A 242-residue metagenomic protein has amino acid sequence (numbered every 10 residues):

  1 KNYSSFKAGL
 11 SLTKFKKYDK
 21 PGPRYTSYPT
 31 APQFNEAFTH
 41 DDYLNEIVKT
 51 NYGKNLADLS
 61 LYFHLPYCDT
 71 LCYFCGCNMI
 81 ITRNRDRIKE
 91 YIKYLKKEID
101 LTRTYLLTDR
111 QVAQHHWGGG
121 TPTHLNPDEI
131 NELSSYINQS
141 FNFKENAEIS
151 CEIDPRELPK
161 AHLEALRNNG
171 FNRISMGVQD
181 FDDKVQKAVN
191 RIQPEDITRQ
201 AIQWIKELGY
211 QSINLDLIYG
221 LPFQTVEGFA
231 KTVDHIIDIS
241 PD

Functional and structural regions predicted by a protein language model:
K1-L59, T108: Flexible, acidic/Gly-rich N-terminal and inter-domain linker regions that tether and position cofactor-handling modules
T30-Q33, L71, I80-I81: A short secondary-structure junction motif
L56, Y62, K206-L208: Alpha-helical hydrophobic/aromatic positions enriched in membrane-embedded helices and signal peptides
L59-S60, Q114: Structural motif
S60, Y73, I149: Divalent metal-dependent hydrolysis catalytic cores, especially in the metallo-beta-lactamase
L61-F63, M176: Short beta-strand motif preference
F63-M79: Local cysteine-cluster metal-coordination motifs and their immediate loop/turn environment, predominantly Fe-S cluster
M79-Y105, V112-D242: Conserved non-cysteine loop/helix-boundary elements of the Radical SAM core domain that shape
